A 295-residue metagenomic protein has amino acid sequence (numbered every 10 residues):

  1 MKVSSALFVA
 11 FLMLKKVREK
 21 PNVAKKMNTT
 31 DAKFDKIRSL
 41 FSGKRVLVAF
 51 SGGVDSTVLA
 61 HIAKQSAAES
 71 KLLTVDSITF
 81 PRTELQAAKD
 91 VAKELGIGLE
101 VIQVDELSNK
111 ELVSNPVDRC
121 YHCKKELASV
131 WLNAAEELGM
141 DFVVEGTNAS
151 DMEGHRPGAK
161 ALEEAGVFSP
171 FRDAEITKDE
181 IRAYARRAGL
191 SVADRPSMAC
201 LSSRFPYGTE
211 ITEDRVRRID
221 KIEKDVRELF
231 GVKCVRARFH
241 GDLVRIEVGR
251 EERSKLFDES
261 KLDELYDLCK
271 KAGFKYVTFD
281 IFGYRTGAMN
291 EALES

Functional and structural regions predicted by a protein language model:
K2, K15-N22, K26: Polybasic, lysine-rich low-complexity intrinsically disordered segments
F8-F11: Aromatic (phenylalanine/tyrosine) cluster motif
A24-R187, V244, S260, E264-F274 (+2 more regions): ATP-dependent adenylation/nucleotidyltransferase module used to activate substrates
R172-K178, R182-R227, K233-C234: Mid-to-C-terminal catalytic subdomains of enzymes that bind/position adenosyl phosphate moieties or nucleic-acid
V232-A237, Y276-T278: A short linear hydrophobic-aromatic micro-motif
F239-R250: Short, aliphatic-rich beta-strand segments
R253-K261: Short, conserved charged micro-motifs
G287-S295: Short, low-order "capping/linker" segments at domain edges
